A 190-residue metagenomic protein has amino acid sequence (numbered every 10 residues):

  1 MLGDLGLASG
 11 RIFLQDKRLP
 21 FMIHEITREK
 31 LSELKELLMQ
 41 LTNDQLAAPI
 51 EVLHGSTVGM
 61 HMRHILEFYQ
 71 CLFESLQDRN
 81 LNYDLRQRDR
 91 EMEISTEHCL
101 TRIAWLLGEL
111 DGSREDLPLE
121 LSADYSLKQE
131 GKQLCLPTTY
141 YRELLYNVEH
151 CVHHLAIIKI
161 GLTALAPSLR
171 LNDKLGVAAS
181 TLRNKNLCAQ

Functional and structural regions predicted by a protein language model:
G3-G6, G10: Residue-identity detector for glycine
G10-F21: Short, Lys/Arg-enriched N-terminal segments with co-localized hydrophobic residues within the first ~10-30 amino acids
P20-N43, G59-Q77: Alpha-helical bundle segments that constitute or directly flank the non-heme di-iron/ferroxidase center
F21-E25, S56, R90-E97, T138 (+1 more regions): Charge-dense, low-complexity intrinsically disordered segments
T27-K30, L34-L37, I65, L72 (+5 more regions): Amphipathic alpha-helices that form helix-helix packing interfaces
A47-L85, K132-K174: Short, contiguous alpha-helical
F68-E109, D116-C135, P167-Q190: Short, helix-capping/interhelical loops that line the mouth of catalytic, cofactor-, or ligand-binding pockets
